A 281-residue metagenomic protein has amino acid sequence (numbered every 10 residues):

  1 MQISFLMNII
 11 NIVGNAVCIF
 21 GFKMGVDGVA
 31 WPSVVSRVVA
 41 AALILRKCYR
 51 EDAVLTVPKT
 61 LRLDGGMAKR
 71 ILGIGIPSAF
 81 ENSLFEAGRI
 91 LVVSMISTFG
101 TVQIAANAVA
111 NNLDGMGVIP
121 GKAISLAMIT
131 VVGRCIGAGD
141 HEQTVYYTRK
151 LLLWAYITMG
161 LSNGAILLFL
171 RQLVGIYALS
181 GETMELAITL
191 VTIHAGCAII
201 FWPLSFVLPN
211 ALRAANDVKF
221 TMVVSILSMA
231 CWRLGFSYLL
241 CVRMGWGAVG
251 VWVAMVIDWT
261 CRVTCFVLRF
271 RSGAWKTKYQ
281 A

Functional and structural regions predicted by a protein language model:
M1, V29-A30, I104, V218-M222 (+1 more regions): Alpha-helical transmembrane segments and their helix-entry boundary regions
S4-N8, V34, S78-E86, T98 (+6 more regions): Residue-level hotspots within the lipid-embedded alpha helices of multi-pass solute transporters
L6-M7, S36-A40, I44, C48 (+1 more regions): Transmembrane helical elements of multi-pass membrane transporters/channels
I9-F20, L45, I90-S94, M116 (+4 more regions): Alpha-helical transmembrane segments of multipass membrane proteins
I10, I19-I76, V132-A198, L240-A281: Short alpha-helical transmembrane segments in multi-pass integral membrane proteins
G14-V26, S83-M116, R134-C135, Q172-G181 (+1 more regions): Helix-terminus/linker motif at the lipid-water interface of multi-pass membrane proteins
A16, S33, R46, S78 (+9 more regions): Transmembrane alpha-helix boundary and packing residues in multipass membrane permease domains and related
V93, A106-L170, F201-V224: Small-residue-rich hydrophobic transmembrane alpha-helices
